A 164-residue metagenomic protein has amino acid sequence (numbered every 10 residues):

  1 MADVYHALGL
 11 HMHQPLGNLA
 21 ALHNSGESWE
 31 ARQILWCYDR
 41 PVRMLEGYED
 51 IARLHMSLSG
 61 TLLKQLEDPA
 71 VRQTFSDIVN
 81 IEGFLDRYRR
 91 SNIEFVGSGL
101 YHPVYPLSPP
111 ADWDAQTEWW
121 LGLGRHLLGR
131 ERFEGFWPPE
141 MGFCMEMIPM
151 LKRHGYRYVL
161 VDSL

Functional and structural regions predicted by a protein language model:
M1-E134, M141-L164: Catalytic alpha-helical scaffold of carbohydrate-active enzymes acting on polysaccharides/glycoconjugates
